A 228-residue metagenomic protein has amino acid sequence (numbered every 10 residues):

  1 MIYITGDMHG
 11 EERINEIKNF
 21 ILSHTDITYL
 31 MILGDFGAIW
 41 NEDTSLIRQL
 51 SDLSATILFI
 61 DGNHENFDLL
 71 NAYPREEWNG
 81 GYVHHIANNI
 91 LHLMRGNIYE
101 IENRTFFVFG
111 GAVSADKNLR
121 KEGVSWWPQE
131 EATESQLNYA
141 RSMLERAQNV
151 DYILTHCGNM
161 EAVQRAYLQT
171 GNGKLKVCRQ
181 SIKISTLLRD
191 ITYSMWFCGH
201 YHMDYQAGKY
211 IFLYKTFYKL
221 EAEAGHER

Functional and structural regions predicted by a protein language model:
M1-Y3, N97-V108, Y152, A207-I211 (+1 more regions): Beta-strand-turn-beta hairpins that frame and shape the catalytic cleft of phosphate-ester-processing enzymes
I4, L30-L33, Y152-H156, F197: Structural motif
T5, G10-I101, G173, Q180 (+2 more regions): Core catalytic region of metal-dependent phosphoesterases/phosphodiesterases, especially metallo-beta-lactamase-like
D7, I21-S23, I101, S142-N149 (+2 more regions): A structural signal for the main folded, soluble domain(s) of proteins
M8-H9, F36-G37, N63-N66, A112-V113 (+2 more regions): Catalytic metal-binding/acid-base residues of hydrolase active sites
T56-I60, E76-N79, H84-N88, M160-R228: Conserved beta-sheet core of the metallophosphoesterase superfamily
G81, N88, E102-C178: Active-site-proximal loop/helix segment associated with metal-binding centers of metalloenzymes
